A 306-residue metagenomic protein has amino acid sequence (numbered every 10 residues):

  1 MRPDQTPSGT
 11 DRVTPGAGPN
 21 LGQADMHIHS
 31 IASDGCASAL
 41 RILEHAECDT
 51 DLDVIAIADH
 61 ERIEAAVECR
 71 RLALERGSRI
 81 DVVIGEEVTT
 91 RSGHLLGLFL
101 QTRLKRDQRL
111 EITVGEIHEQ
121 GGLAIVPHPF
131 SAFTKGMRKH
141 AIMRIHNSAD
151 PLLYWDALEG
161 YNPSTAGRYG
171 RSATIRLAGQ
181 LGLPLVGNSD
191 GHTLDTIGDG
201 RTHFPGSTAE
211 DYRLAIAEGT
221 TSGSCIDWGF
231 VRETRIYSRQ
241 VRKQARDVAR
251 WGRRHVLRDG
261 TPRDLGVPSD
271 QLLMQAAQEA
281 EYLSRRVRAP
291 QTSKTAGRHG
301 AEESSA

Functional and structural regions predicted by a protein language model:
M1-M26, S30-D49, E64-R70, G77 (+3 more regions): Charged catalytic cores and adjacent phosphate/nucleic-acid-binding surfaces used for phosphate/nucleic-acid chemistry
L52-D53: Short acidic/polar active-site loop segments enriched in Thr and Asp
I57-H60, V126, G160-P163: Conserved beta-strand positions
H60, H128-P129, S189-G191: Short, well-ordered beta-to-alpha junction loops that form the rim of enzyme active sites and present histidine/acidic
I80, I84-T89, F130: Short glycine-enriched loops at secondary-structure junctions
G115-H118, G122: Core dinuclear metal-dependent hydrolase active-site scaffold
I125-K135: Aromatic-lined carbohydrate-recognition surfaces of secreted/lumenal glycan-active proteins
